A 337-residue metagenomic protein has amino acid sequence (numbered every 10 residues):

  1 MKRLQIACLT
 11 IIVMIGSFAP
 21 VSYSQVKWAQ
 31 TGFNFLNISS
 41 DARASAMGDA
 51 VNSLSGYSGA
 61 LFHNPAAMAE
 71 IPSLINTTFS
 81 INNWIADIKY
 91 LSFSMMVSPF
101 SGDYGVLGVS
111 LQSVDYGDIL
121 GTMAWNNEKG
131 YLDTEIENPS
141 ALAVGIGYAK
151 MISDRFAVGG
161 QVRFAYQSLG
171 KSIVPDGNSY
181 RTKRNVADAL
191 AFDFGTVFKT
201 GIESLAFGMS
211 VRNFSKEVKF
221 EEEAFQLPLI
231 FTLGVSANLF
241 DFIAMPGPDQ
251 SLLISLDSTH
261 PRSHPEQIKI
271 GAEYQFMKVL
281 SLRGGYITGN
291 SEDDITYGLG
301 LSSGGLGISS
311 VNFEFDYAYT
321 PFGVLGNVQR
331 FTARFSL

Functional and structural regions predicted by a protein language model:
M1-L9: Bacterial N-terminal signal peptides that target proteins for export
C8-I11, N34: Short N-terminal leader segment in a subset of presequences, especially plant chloroplast and some mitochondrial
T10-V13, P72: Short, linear, compositionally biased motifs with a strong N-terminal bias
M14-Y23: C-terminal segment of classical bacterial N-terminal signal peptides
Y23-L337: Subset of outer-membrane beta-barrel
